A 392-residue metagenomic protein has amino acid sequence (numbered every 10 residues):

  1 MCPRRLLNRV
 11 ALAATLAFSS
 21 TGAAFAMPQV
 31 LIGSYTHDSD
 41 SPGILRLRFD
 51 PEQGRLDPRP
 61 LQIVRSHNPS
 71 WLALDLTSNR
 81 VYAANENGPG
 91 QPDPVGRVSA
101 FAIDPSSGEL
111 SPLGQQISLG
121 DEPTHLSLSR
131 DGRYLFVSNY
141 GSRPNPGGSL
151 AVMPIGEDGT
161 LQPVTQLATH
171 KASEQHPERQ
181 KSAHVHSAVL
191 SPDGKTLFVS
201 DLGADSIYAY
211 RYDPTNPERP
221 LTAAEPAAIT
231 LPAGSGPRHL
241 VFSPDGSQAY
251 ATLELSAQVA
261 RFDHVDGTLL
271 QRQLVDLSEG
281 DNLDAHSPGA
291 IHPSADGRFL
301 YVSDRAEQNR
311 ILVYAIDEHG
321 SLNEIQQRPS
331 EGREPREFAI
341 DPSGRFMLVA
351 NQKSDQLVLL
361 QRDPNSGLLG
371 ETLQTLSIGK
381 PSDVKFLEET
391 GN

Functional and structural regions predicted by a protein language model:
T36-S39, E86-P92, G141-N145, A204-S206 (+3 more regions): Short glycine/acidic-enriched loop and turn motifs that connect beta-strands
D40, S66-L76, D121-R130, K171-P192 (+4 more regions): Beta-rich, blade/repeat-based domains predominating in secreted/periplasmic proteins but also intracellular
L47-R55, F101-G108, V152-Q162, Y210-P220 (+3 more regions): Short loop/turn segments immediately following beta-strands, especially the blade-tip and inter-blade linker loops
P58-G132: Blade-loop segments of beta-propeller domains
P58-V64, S111-Q116, A172-R179, A224-T230 (+3 more regions): A short beta-strand motif characteristic of beta-propeller blades
E109-S187: Asp-box/WD-like beta-propeller blade repeats and closely related beta-sheet repeat scaffolds
H286-Q352: Loop/turn-rich, solvent-exposed surfaces of beta-rich toroidal or solenoidal domains
